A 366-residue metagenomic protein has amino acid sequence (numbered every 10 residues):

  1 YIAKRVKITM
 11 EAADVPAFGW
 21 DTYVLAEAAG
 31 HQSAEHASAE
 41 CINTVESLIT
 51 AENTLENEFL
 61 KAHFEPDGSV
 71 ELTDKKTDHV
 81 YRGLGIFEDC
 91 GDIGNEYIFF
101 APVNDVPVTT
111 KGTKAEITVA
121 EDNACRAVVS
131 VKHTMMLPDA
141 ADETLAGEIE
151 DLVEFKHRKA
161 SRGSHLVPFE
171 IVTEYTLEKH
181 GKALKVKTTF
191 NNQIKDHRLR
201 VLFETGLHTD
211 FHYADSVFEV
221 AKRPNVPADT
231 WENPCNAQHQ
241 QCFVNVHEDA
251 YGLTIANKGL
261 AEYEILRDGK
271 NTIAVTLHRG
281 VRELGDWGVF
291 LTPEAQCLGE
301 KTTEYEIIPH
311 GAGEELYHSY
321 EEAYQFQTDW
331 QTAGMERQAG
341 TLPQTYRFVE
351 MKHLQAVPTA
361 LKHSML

Functional and structural regions predicted by a protein language model:
Y1-L366: Terminal accessory/anchoring regions of large secretory-pathway or extracellular enzymes
